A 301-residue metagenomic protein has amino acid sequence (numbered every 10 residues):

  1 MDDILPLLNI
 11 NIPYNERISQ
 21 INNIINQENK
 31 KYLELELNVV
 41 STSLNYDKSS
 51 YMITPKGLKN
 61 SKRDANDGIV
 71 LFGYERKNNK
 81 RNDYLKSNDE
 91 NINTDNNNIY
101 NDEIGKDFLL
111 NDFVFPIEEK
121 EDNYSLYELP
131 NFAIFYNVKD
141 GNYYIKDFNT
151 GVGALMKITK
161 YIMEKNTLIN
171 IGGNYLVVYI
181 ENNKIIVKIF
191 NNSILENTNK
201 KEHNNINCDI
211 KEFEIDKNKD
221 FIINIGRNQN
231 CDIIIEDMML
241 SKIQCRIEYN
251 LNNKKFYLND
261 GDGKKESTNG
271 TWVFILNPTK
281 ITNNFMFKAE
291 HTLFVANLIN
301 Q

Functional and structural regions predicted by a protein language model:
M1-P130, N137-D140, M156-I235, N297-Q301: Intrinsically disordered, low-complexity acidic Ser/Thr-rich regulatory segments
F72, F115, P130-N137, G141-K146 (+8 more regions): Short hydrophobic/aromatic patches on the structural cores and recognition surfaces of FHA
S125, K219-I299: Structured core of small recognition/catalytic domains
G153-I162, W272-P278: A cross-kingdom feature marking solvent-exposed beta-strand/loop segments within repeated, beta-rich binding/scaffold
